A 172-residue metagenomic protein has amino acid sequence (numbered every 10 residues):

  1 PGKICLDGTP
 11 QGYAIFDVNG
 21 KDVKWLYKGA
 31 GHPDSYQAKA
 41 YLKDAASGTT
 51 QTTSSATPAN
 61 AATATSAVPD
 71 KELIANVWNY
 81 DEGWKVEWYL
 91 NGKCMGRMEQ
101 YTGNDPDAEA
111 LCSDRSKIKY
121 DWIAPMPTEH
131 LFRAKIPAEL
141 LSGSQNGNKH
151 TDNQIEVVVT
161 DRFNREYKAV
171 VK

Functional and structural regions predicted by a protein language model:
P1-A38, L42-A45: Conserved beta-sheet core of the metallophosphoesterase superfamily
A40-K172: Long, low-complexity serine/threonine/glycine- and acidic-rich segments characteristic of extracellular
